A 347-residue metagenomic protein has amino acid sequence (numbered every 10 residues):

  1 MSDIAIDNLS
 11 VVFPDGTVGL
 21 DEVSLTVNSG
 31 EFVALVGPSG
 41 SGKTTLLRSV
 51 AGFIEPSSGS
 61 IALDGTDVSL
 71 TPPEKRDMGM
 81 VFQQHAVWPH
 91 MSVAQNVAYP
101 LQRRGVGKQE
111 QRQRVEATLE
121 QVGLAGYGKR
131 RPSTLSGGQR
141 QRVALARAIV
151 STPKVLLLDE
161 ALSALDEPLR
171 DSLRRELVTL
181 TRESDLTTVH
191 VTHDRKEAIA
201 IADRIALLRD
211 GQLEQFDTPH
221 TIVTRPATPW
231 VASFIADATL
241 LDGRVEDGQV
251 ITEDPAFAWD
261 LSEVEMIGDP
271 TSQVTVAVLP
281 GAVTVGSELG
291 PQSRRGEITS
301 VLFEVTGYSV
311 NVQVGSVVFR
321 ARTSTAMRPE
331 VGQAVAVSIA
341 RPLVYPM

Functional and structural regions predicted by a protein language model:
M1-I6, S10-E22, T71-K75: A short, flexible loop at the N-terminus of ABC-type nucleotide-binding domains that lies
F32, P73-G79, Q83, V87-W230: ABC ATPase nucleotide-binding domains
V36-P38: The feature captures the beta-strand-to-loop junction immediately N-terminal to the Walker
T44-L47, V143: ABC ATPase nucleotide-binding domain helices that frame the ATP-binding cleft
A51: Helix-to-loop junction immediately C-terminal to a conserved catalytic motif
G59-D67: Conserved ABC transporter NBD signature motif
A238, Q249-M347: Non-catalytic connector elements of ABC transporters
